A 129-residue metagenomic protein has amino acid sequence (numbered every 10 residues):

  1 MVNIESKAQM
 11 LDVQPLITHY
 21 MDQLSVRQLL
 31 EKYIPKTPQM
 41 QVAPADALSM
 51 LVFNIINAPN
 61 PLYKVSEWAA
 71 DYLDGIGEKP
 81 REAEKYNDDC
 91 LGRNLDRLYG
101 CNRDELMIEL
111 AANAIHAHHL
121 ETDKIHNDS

Functional and structural regions predicted by a protein language model:
M1-S129: Dynamic "connector" segments at or just before major functional cores
